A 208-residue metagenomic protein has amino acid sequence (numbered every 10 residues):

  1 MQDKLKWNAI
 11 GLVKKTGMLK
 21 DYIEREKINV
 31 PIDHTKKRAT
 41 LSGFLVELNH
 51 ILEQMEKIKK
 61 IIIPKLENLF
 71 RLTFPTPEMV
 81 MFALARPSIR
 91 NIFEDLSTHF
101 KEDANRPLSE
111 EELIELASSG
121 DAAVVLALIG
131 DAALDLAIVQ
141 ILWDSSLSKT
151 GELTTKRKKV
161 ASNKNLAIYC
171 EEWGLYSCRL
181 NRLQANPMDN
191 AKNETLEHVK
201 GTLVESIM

Functional and structural regions predicted by a protein language model:
Q2-M208: RNase III-family endoribonuclease catalytic core
